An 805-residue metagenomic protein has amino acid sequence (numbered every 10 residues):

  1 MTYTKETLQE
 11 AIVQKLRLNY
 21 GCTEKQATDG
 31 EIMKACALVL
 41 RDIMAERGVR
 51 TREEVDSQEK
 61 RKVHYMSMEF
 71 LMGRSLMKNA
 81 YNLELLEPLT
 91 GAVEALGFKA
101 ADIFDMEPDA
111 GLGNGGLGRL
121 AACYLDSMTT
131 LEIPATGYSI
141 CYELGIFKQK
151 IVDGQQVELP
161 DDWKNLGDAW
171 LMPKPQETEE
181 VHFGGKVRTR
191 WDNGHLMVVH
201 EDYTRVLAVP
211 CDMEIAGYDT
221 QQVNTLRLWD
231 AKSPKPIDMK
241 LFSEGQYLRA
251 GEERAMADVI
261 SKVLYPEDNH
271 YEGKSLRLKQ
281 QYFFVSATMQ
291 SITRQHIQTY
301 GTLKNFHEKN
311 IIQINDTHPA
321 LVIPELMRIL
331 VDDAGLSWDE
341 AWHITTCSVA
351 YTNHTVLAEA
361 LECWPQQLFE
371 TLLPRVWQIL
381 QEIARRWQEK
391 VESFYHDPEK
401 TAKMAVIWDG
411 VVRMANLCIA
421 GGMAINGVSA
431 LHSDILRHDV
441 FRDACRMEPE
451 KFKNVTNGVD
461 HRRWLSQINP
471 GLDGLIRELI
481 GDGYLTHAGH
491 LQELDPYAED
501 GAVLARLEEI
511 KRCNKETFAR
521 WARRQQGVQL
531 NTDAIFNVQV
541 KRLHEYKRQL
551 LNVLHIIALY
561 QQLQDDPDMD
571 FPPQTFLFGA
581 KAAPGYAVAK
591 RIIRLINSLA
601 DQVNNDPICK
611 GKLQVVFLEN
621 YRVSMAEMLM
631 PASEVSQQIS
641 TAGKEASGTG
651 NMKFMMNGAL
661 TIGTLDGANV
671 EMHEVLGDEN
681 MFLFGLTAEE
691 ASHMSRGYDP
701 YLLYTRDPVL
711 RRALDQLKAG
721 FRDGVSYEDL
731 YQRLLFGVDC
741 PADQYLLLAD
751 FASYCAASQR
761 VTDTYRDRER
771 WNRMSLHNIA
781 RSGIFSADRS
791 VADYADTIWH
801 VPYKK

Functional and structural regions predicted by a protein language model:
M1-K805: A conserved ligand/cofactor-binding region detector
